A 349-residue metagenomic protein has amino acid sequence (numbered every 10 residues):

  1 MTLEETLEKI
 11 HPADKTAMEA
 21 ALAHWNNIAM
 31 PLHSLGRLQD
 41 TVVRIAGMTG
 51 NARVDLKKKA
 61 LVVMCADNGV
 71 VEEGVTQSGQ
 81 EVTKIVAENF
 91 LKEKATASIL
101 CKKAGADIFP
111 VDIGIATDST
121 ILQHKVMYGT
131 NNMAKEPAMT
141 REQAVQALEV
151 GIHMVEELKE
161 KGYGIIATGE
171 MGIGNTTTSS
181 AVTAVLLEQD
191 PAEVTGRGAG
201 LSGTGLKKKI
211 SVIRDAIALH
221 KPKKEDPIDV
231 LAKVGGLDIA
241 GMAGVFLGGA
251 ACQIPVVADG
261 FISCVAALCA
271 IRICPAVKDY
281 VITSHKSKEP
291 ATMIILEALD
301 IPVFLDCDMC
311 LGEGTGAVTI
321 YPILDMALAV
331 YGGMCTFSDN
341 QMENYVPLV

Functional and structural regions predicted by a protein language model:
T2-V349: N-terminal loops that bind phosphate or other acidic moieties and the adjacent beta-alpha structural core
